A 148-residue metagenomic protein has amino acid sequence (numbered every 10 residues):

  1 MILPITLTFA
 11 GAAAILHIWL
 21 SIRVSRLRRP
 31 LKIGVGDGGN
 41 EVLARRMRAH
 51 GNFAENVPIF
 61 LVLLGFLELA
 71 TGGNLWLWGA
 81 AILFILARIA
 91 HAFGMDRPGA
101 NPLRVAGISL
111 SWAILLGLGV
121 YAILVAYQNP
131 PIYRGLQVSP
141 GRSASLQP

Functional and structural regions predicted by a protein language model:
I2, E41-A44, A106-Y121: Small-residue-rich segments of transmembrane alpha-helices in multi-pass membrane proteins, especially helix faces
L3-W19, E68: Alpha-helical transmembrane segments
A12-R29, I85-G94: Transmembrane alpha-helical segments that form the membrane-embedded catalytic/substrate-channel core of multi-pass
I22-R48: Cytosolic, membrane-interface loops and tails of multi-pass inner-membrane proteins
N52-L64, L115: Core segments of transmembrane alpha-helices that mediate helix-helix packing or line hydrophobic substrate/ligand
L61-L63, L67-G99: Mid-chain, well-packed structural core segment of small domains
A90-L116: Interfacial loop-to-transmembrane junctions
V120-Q147: Juxtamembrane boundary at the C-terminal end of a transmembrane helix
